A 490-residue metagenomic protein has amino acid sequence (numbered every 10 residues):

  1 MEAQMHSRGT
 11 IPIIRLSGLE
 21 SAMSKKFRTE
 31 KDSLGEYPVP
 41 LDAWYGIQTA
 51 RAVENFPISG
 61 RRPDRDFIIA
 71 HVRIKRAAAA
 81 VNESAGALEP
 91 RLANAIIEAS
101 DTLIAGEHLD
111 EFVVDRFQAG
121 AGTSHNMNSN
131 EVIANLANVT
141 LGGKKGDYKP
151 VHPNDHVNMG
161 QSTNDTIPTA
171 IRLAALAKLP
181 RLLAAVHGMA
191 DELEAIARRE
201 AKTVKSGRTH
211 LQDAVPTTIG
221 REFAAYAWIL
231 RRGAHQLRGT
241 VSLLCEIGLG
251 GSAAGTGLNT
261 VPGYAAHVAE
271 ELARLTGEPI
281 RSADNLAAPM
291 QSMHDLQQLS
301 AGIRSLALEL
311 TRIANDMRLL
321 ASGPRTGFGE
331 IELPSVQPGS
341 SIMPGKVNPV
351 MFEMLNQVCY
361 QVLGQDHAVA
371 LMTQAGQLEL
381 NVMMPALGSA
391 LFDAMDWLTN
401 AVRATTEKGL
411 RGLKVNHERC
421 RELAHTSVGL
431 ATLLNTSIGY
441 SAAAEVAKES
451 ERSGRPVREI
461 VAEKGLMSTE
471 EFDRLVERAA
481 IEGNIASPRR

Functional and structural regions predicted by a protein language model:
M1-E2, M23: Accessible peptide chain termini
E2-G9: Extreme N-terminal basic, low-complexity initiation segments that serve as generic localization/processing leaders
I11-R15: Residues marking helix boundaries in flexible regions
L16-R490: Conserved, well-structured ligand/cofactor-binding cores
